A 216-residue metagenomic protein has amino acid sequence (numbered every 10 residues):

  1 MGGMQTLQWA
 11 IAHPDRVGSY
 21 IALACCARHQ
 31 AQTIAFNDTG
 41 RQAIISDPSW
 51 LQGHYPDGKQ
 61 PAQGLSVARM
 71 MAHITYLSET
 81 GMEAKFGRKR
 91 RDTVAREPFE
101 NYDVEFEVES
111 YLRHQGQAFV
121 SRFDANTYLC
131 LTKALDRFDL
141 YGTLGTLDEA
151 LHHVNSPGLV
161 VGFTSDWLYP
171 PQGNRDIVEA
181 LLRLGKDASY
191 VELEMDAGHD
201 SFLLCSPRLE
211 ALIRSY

Functional and structural regions predicted by a protein language model:
G3-P14, Y20: Short glycine-enriched nucleophile-adjacent loop and the immediately C-terminal alpha-helix near the catalytic center
R16, A22-A118: Alpha/beta-hydrolase-fold enzymes
H114-Q115, C130-A150: Active-site nucleophile elbow and catalytic-triad environment of alpha/beta-hydrolase enzymes
A118, L135-D139, T164-Y169: Acidic catalytic loop of the alpha/beta-hydrolase fold
T143-D148, P170-L181: Short alpha-helix in the alpha/beta-hydrolase fold that links the catalytic acid
L151-N155, L182-L184: Short, conserved loop/helix-junction motifs that constitute active-site signature segments in enzyme catalytic cores
V154, V160-G162: Short beta-strand/loop motif that positions the catalytic acidic residue of the alpha/beta-hydrolase fold
R175-Y216: Catalytic active-site module of serine/aspartate enzymes centered on a nucleophile-bearing elbow/loop
